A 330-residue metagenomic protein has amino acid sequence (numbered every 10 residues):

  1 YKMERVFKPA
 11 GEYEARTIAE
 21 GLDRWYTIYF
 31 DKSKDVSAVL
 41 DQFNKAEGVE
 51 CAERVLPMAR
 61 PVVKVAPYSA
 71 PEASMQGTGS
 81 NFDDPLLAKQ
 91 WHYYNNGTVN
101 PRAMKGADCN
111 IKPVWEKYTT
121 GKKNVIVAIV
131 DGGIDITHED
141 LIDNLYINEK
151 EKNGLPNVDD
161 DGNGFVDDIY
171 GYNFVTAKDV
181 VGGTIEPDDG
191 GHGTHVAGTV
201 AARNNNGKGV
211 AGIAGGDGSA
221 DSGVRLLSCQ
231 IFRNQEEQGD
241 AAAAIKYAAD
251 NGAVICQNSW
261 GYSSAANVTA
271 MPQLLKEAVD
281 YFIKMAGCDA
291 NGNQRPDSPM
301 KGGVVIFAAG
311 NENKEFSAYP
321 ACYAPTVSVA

Functional and structural regions predicted by a protein language model:
K8, E12-A15, A70-L87, N95-A107 (+4 more regions): Surface-exposed intrinsically disordered loops and tails
E12-T27, D41-I126, I134-D140, K178 (+2 more regions): Protease zymogen maturation seam
I18-L22, K45, K117-K123, G218-S222 (+3 more regions): Extracellular/periplasmic catalytic domains that process cell-envelope and extracellular macromolecules
D31-S37: Helix N-cap motif at beta-to-alpha junctions
K112, V125, G132, N153-G154 (+4 more regions): Subtilisin-like peptidase catalytic core
D131, G310: Active-site glycine-centered loops adjacent to acidic/histidine catalytic or metal-binding residues that shape
S264, N311-F316: Active-site environment of divalent metal-dependent phosphoester hydrolases
A318-A330: Extracellular S/T/G-rich loop segment that most often corresponds to the catalytic His/Ser-adjacent loop
